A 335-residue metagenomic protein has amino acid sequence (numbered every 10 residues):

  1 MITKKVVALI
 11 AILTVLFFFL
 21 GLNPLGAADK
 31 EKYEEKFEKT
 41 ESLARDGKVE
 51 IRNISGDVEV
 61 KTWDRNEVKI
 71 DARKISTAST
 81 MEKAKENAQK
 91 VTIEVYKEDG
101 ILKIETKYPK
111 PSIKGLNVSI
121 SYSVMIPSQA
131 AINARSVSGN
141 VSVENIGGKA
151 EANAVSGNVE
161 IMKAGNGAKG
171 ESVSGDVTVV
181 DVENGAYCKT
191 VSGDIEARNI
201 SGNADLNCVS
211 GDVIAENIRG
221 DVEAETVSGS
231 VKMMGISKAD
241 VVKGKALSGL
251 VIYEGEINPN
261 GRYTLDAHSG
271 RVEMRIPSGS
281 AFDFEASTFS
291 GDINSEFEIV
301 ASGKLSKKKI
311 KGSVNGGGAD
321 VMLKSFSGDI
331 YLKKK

Functional and structural regions predicted by a protein language model:
M1-K335: Intrinsically disordered, low-complexity terminal regions
